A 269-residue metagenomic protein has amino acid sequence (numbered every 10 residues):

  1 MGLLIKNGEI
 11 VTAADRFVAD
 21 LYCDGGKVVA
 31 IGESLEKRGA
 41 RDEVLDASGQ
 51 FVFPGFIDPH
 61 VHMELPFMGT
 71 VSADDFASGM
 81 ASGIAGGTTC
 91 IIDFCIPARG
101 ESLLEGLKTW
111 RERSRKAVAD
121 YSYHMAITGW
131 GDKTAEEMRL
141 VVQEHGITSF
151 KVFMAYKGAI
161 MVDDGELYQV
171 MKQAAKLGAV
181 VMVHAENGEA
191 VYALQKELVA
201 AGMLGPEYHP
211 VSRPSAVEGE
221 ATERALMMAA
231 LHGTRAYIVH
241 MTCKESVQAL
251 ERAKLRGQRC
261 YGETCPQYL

Functional and structural regions predicted by a protein language model:
M1-L4, E9-P54: Histidine-rich, glycine-flanked metal-binding segment
G8, L21, G26, G49 (+9 more regions): Divalent metal-coordination and catalytic microenvironments
E33-S34, C95-P97, A126, M154-A155 (+2 more regions): Short, ordered loop/turn segments at secondary-structure junctions
A47-K116: Metal-associated gating/positioning segment near the N- to mid-region
D58-V61, T88-D93, A119-S122, V199-P210: Gly-rich Lys/Arg/Thr-decorated short loops/hinges at beta-loop-alpha junctions or inter-strand turns that position
S72-M80, G131-V141, R224: Short, acidic/polar
E112-I127: A glycine-rich helix N-cap at a beta->alpha junction
E136-L269: Histidine/acidic residue-rich metal-binding segments in metalloenzymes
